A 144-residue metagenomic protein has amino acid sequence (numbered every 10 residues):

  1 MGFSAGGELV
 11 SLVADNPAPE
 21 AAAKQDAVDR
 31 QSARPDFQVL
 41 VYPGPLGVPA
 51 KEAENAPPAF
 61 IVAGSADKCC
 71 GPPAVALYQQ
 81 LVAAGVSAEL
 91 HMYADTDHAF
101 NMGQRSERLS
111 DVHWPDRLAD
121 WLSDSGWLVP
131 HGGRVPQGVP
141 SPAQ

Functional and structural regions predicted by a protein language model:
M1-A56, V135-A143: Primarily recognizes the serine-hydrolase "nucleophile elbow" in alpha/beta-hydrolase and SGNH/GDSL folds
S32, G71, V112-P115: Non-membrane alpha-helical structural segments and their capping/turn regions in soluble enzymes
F60-A63: Short beta-strand/loop motif that positions the catalytic acidic residue of the alpha/beta-hydrolase fold
S65-K68, D95-D97: Acidic beta-to-alpha connecting loop that harbors the catalytic carboxylate
K68-A76: Conserved alpha/beta-hydrolase "acid-adjacent" motif
V82-Q144: C-terminal catalytic histidine-bearing segment of alpha/beta-hydrolase fold enzymes
